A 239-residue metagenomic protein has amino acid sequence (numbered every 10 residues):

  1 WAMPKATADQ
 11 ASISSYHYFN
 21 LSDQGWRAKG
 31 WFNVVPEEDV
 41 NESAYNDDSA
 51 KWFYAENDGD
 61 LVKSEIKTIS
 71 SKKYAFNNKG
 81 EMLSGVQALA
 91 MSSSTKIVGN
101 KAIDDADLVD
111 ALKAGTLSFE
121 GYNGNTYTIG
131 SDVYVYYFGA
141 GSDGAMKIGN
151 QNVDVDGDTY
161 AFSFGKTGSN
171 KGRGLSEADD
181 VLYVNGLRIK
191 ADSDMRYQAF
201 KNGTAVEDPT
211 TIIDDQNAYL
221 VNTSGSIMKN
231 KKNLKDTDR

Functional and structural regions predicted by a protein language model:
W1-R239: Extracellular adhesion/carbohydrate-binding repeat motifs centered on closely spaced tryptophans
